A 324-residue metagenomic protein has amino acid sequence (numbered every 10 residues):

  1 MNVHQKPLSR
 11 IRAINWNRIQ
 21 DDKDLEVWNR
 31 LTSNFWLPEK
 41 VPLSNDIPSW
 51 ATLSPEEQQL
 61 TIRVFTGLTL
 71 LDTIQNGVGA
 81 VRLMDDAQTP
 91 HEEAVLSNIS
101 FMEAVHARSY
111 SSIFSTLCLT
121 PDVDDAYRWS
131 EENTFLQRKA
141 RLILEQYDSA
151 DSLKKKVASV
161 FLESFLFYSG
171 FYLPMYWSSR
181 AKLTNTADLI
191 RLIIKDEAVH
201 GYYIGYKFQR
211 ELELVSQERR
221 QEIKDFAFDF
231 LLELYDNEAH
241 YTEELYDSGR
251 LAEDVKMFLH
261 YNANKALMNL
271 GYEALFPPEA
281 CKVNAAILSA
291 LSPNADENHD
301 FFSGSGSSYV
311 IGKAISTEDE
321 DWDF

Functional and structural regions predicted by a protein language model:
M1-F324: Non-heme di-metal
